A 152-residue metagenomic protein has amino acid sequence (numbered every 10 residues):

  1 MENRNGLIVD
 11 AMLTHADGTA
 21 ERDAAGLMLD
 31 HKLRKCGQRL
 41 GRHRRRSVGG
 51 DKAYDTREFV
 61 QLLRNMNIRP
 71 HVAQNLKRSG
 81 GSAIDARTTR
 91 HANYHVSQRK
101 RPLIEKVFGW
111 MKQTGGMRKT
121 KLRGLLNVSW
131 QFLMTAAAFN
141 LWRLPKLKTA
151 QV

Functional and structural regions predicted by a protein language model:
M1-L62, F139, L144: Polybasic low-complexity intrinsically disordered regions
G18, L122-N127, T149-V152: Short capping/connector residues at structural and topological boundaries
L40-S47, K52-L126, W130-L133: Helix-centered, glycine/charged polyanion-binding patches within enzymatic domains that contact phosphate-containing
T114, R118, P145-V152: A short, flexible helix-boundary coil/loop motif
V128-Q131, N140, P145-T149: TerminUS-proximal long segments
